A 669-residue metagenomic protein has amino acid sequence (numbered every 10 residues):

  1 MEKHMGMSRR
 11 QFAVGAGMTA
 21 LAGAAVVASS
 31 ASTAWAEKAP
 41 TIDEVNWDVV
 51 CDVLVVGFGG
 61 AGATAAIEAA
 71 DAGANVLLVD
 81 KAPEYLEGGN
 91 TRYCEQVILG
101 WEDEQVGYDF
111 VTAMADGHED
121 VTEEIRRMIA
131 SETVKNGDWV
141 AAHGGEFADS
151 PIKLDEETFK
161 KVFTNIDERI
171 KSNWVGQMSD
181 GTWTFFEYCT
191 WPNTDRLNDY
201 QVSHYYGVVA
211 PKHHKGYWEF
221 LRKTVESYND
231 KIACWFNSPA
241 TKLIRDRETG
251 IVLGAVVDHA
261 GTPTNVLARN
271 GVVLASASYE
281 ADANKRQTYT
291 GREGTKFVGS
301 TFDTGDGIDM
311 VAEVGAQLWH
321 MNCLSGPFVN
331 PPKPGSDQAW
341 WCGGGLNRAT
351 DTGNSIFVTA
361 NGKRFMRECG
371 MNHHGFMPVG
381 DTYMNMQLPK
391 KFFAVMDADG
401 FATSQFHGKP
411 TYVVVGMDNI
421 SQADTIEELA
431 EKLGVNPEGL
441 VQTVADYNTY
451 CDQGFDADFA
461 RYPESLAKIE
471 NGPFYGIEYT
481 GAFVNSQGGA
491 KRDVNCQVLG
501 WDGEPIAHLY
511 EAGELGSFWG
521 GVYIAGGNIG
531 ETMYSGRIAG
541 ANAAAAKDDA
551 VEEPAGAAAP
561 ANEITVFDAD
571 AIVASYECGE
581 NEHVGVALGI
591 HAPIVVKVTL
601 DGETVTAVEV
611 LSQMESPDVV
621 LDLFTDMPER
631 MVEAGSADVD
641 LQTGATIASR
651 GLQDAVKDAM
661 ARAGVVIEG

Functional and structural regions predicted by a protein language model:
E2-A20: N-terminal secretory signal peptides and thylakoid transit peptides that target proteins across membranes
V45-G59: Beta1/beta-strand and adjacent pyrophosphate-binding region of the FAD-binding site in flavoprotein oxidoreductases
A72-T91: Glycine-rich FAD pyrophosphate-binding loop
S131-T262, A283-N284, P331, C451-N471: Conserved redox-cofactor binding core of oxidoreductases
K242, G439-W519, V610-Q613: A glycine-rich dinucleotide-binding beta-alpha-beta segment and adjacent secondary-structure elements that constitute
G261-T262, L267-G335, I529, S535-I538 (+1 more regions): Glycine-rich loop(s) and the adjacent beta-strand/alpha-helix scaffold that form part
I308-V435: An anion/pyrophosphate-binding glycine-rich loop and adjacent beta-alpha core in soluble alpha-beta enzymes
V566-G669: Active-site- and interface-proximal helix/loop "cap" or "latch" segments in soluble metabolic and energy-transducing
